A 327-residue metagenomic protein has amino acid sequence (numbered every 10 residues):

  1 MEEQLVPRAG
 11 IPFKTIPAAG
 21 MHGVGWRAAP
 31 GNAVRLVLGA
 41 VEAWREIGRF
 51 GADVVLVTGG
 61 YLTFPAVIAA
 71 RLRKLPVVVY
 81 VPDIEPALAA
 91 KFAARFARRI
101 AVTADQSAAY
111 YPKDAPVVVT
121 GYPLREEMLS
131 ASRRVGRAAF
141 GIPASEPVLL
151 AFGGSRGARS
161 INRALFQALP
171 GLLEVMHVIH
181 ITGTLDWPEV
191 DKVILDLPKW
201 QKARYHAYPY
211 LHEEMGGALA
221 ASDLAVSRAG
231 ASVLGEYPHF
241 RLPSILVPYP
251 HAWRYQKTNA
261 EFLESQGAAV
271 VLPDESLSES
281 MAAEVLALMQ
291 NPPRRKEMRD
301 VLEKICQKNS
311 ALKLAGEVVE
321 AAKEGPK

Functional and structural regions predicted by a protein language model:
M1-L38, T120, T184-D186, P273-E275: Conserved nucleotide-sugar phosphate-binding/catalytic loop shared by glycosyltransferases and other
M1-Q4, A52-R73: An aromatic- and histidine-rich active-site surface loop
L5, A9, R133-A138, I142-L224 (+3 more regions): Donor-nucleotide binding loops and adjacent catalytic segments primarily of GT-B fold Leloir glycosyltransferases
P12, R71-R134: Active-site-proximal region of nucleotide-activated glycan assembly enzymes, centered on histidine/acidic-rich loops
G25-V54, L72: An amphipathic, basic-hydrophobic alpha-helix
Q266-G267, V271-P273, L277-P293: C-terminal "capping" alpha-helix adjacent to the active site of nucleotide-linked donor transferases in cell-envelope
R294-K308: A short, well-ordered alpha-helix in the C-terminal region of glycosyltransferases
Q307-K327: C-terminal alpha-helical cap of glycosyltransferases
